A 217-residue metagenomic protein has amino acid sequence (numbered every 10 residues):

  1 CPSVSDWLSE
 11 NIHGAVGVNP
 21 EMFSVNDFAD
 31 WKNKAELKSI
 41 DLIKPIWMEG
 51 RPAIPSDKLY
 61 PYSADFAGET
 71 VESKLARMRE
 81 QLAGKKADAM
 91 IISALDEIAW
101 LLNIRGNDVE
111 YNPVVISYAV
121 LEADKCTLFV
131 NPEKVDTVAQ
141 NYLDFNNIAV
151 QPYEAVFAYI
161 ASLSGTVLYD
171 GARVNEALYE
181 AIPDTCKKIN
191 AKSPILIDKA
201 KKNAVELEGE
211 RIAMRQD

Functional and structural regions predicted by a protein language model:
C1-D217: A composition/biophysics-driven feature that prefers long, compositionally simple stretches
